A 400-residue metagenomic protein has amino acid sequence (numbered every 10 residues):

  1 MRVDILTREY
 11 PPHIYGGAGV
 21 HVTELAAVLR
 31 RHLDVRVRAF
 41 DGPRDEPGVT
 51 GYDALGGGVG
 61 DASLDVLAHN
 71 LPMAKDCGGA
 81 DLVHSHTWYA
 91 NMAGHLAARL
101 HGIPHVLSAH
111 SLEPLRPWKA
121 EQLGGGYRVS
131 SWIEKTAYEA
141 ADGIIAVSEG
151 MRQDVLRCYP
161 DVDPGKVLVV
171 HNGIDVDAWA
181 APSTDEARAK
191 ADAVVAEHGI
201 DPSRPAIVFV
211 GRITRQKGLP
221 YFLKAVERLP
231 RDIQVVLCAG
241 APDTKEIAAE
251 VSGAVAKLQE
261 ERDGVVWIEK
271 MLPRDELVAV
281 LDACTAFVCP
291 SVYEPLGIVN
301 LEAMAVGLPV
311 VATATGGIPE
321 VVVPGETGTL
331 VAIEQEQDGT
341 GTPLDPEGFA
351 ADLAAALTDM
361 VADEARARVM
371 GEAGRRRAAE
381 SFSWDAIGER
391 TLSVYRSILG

Functional and structural regions predicted by a protein language model:
M1-D45, G400: N-terminal subdomain of nucleotide-sugar transferases
P43, Q234-G253, V266: Glycosyltransferase donor-sugar binding loop
S85-A90, A109: Short His-centered aromatic/hydrophobic patch
G150, G173: Carbohydrate-associated surface elements
A248-M271, D275: Nucleotide-activated donor-binding/catalytic signature segment of Leloir-type glycosyltransferases, i.e., the conserved
V278-C284: Short alpha-helical donor nucleotide-sugar binding micro-motif in glycosyltransferases
V292: Aromatic "clamp/platform" in nucleotide-sugar-dependent glycosyltransferases that forms part of the donor/acceptor
P309-A312, V322, T329-L330: Short hydrophobic beta-strand element within catalytic cores of glycosyltransferases and related nucleotide-activated
